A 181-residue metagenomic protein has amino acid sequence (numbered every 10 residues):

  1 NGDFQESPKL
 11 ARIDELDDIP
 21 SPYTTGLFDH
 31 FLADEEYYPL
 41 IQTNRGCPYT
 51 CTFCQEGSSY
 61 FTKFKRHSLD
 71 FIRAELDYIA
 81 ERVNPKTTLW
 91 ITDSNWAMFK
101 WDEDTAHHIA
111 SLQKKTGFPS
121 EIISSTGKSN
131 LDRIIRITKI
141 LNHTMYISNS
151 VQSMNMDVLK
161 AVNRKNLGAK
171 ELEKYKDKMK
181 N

Functional and structural regions predicted by a protein language model:
N1-E15: Glycine-rich beta-alpha loop elements in corrinoid/cobalamin-binding modules across cobalamin-dependent enzymes
L16-P20: A short, polar/proline- and glycine-enriched secondary-structure boundary/capping micro-motif
S21-K180: Radical SAM [4Fe-4S] cluster-binding motif and immediate context
